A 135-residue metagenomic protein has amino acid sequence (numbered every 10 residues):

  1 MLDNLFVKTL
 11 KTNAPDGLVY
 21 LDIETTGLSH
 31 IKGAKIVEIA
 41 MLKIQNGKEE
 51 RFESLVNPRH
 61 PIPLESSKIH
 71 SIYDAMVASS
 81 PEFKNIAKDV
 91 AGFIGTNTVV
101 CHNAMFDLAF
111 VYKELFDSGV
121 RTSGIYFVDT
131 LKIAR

Functional and structural regions predicted by a protein language model:
L2-I125: Conserved non-catalytic scaffold segment of RNase H-like nuclease domains
F127-R135: Short alpha-helix plus adjacent loop in nuclease-associated cores
